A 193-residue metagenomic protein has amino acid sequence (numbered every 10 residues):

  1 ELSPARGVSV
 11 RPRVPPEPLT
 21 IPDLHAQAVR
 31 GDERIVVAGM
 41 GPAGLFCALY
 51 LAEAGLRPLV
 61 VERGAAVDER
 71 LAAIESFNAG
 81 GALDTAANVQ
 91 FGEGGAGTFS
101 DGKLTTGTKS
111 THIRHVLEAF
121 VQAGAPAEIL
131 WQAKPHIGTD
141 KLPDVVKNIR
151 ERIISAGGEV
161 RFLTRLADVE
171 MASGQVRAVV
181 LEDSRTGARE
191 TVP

Functional and structural regions predicted by a protein language model:
E1-E33: Extreme N-terminal leader/targeting segments of oxidoreductases
A28-A43, L59-V61: Beta1/beta-strand and adjacent pyrophosphate-binding region of the FAD-binding site in flavoprotein oxidoreductases
G31, R185-P193: Core beta-strand elements of the Rossmann-like FAD/NAD(P) dinucleotide-binding domain in flavoenzyme oxidoreductases
Y50-L51: Aromatic pocket-lining residues of Rossmann-like dinucleotide-binding sites
G64: Residues in the short beta-alpha loop(s) of Rossmann-like NAD(P)-binding domains
E69, E75-V160, T164-R165: Conserved N-terminal/central alpha/beta ligand/cofactor-binding core
F162-R177: A conserved short coil-to-beta-strand element within the FAD-binding core of flavoproteins
V179-D183: Short beta-strand segments that buttress and anchor functional surface loops
